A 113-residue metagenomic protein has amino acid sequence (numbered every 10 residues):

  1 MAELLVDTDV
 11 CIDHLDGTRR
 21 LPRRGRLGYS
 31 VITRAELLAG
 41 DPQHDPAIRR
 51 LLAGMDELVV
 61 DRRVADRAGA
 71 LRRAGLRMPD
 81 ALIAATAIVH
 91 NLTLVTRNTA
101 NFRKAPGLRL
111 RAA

Functional and structural regions predicted by a protein language model:
M1-L52: Short, well-structured N-terminal submotif of metal-dependent ribonuclease cores
A2-E3, D56-T99: Active-site neighborhoods of divalent-metal-dependent phosphate/nucleic-acid chemistry enzymes
D13, A39, D66, R103-K104: Alpha-helical elements of the RecA-like P-loop NTPase motor core of helicases
T18-R24, A100-G107: Short loop/helix-cap segments at secondary-structure boundaries that form the rim of catalytic
V31, T96, A112: Short beta-strand/turn micro-motifs composed of small residues that flank or help shape donor/cofactor-binding pockets
L58-V59, R111-A113: Short acidic-hydrophobic, aromatic-tinged amphipathic segments that line or gate anion-handling sites
